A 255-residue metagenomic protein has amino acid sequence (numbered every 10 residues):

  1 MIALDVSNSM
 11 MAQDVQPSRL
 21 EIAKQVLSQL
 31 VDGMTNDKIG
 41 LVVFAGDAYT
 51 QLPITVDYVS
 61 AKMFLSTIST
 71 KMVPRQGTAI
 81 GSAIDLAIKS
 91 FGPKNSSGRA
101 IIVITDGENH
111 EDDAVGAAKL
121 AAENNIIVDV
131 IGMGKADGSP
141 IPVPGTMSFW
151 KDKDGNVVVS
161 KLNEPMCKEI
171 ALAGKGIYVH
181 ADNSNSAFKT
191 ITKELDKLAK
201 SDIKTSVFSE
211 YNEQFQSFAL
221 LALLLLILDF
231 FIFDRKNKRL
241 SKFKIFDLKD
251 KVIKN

Functional and structural regions predicted by a protein language model:
M1-G98: Membrane-embedded segments
V6, D106-G107: Active-site metal-binding loops of divalent metal-dependent hydrolases
M11-Q13, Y49-P53, H110-A114, G138-I141 (+1 more regions): Extracytoplasmic/secreted cell-surface and envelope-processing proteins
V42, V103, D129-G132, V179-H180: Structural recognition of the beta-strand scaffold that forms the well-ordered cores of secreted hydrolase catalytic
A61, A87, V128, A171 (+1 more regions): Residue-level signature of catalytic and energy-coupling elements of molecular machines, predominantly ATP/GTP-dependent
P74-T78, A100, G107-A173: VWA/integrin I-like adhesion module and closely mimicked acidic/polar interface patches used
P165-L198: Extended, hydrophilic extramembrane loops/domains of integral membrane proteins
K197-N255: C-terminal signal-anchor/stop-transfer transmembrane helix together with its immediate cytosolic, Lys/Arg-enriched
